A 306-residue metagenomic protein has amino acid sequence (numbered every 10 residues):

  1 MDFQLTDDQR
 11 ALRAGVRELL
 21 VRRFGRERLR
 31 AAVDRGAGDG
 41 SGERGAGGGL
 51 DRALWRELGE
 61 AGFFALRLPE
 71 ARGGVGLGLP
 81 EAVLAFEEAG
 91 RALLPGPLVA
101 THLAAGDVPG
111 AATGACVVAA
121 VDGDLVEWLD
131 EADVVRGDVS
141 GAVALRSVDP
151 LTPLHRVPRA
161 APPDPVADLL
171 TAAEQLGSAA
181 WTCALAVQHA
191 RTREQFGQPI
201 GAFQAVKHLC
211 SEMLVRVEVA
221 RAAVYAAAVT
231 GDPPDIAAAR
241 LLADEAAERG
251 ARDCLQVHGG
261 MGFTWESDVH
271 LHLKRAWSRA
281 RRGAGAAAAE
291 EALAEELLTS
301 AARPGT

Functional and structural regions predicted by a protein language model:
M1-A89, T171-T306: Alpha-helical interface subdomain recognition
D39-A46, R91-Q188, T306: FAD-binding core of flavoproteins
